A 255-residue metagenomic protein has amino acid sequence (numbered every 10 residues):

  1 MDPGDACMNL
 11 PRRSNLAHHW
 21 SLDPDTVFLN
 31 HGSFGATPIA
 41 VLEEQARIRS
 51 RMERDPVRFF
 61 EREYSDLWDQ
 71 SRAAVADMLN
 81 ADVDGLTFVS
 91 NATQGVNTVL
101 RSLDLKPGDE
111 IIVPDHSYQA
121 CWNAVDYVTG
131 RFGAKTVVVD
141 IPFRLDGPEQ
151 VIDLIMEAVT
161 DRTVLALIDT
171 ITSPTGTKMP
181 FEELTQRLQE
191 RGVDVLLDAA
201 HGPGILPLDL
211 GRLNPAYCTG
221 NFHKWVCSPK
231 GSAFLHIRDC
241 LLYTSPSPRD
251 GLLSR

Functional and structural regions predicted by a protein language model:
D2-T26: Conserved N-terminal helix/loop that builds the PLP phosphate-binding region of the aspartate aminotransferase-like
L22-D25, S33-S65: Glycine-rich phosphate-binding segment of PLP-dependent enzymes
F28, L197-A199, P203, D209-V226 (+1 more regions): Conserved active-site segment immediately N-terminal to the catalytic lysine that forms the internal aldimine
D55-Q94: Conserved N-terminal alpha-helix of the aminotransferase class I/II PLP-enzyme fold
D84-G85, S90, L100-N123: Conserved PLP-anchoring active-site segment centered on the Schiff-base-forming lysine
I112-L165: PLP-dependent aminotransferase-class I/II
D146-A200, W225: Active-site phosphate-binding strand-loop segment of PLP-dependent enzymes
Y243-D250: Conserved small/polar residues in nucleotide/adenosyl-binding loops
